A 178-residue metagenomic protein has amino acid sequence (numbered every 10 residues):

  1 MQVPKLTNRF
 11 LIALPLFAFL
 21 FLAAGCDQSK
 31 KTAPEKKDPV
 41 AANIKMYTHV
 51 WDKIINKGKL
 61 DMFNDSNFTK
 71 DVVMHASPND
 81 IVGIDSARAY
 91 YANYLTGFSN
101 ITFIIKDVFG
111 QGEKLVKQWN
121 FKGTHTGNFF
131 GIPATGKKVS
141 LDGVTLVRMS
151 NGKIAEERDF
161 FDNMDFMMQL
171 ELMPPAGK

Functional and structural regions predicted by a protein language model:
Q2-L14: Bacterial N-terminal signal peptides that target proteins for export
A13-A23: Bacterial N-terminal signal peptides
C26-S66, K70, P175-K178: Short, low-complexity N-terminal intrinsically disordered segments enriched in polar/charged residues
A42, L60-L115: A solvent-exposed, acidic/Ser-Thr-rich amphipathic alpha-helical stretch
V108-V116, R148-A155: A short, structured loop/turn motif at beta-sheet edges
E113-H125: A short hydrophobic beta-strand element
K122-N151: Exposed beta-sheet edge and beta->alpha loop/turn motif
A155-K178: Low-complexity, intrinsically disordered terminal/linker segments enriched in charged and Gly/Pro repeats
